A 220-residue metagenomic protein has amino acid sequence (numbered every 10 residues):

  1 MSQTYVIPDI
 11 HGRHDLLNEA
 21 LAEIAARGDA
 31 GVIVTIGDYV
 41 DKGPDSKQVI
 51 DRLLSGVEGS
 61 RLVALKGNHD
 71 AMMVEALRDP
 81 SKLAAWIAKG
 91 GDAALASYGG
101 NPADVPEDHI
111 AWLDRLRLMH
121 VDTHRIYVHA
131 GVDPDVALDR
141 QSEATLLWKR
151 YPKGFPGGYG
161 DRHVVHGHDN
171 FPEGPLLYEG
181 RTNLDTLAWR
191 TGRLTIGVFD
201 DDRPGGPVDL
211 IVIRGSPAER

Functional and structural regions predicted by a protein language model:
M1-R52: N-terminal active-site segment of His-dependent metallophosphoesterases
M1-Y5, H120-I126: Beta-strand-turn-beta hairpins that frame and shape the catalytic cleft of phosphate-ester-processing enzymes
I7-P8, V34-G37, A64-G67, H163-D169 (+1 more regions): Active-site neighborhood of phospho(di)ester-bond hydrolases with catalytic His/Asp-centered motifs
D9, D38, G67-N68, A94 (+4 more regions): Divalent metal-coordination and catalytic microenvironments
H11-L16, D41-P44, D70-V74, P134-D135 (+2 more regions): Active-site environment of divalent metal-dependent phosphoester hydrolases
K42-V121, K149-F155: Active-site neighborhood of divalent metal-dependent phosphoester bond hydrolases
K82, G131-P156: Active-site-proximal segments of metal-dependent phosphoesterases and phosphodiesterases across multiple
L146, Y151-R220: Acidic, His/Gly-rich catalytic cores of divalent-metal-dependent hydrolytic chemistry
